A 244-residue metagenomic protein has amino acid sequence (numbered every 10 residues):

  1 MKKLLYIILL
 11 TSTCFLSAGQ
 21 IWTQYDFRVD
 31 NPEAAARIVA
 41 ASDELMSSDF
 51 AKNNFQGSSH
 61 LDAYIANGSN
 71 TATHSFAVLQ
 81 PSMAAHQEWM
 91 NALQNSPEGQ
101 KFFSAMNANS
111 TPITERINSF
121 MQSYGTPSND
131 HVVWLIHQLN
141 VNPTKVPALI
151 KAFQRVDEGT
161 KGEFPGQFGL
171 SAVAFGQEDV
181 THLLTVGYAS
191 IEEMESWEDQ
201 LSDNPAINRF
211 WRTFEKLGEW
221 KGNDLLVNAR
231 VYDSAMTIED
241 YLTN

Functional and structural regions predicted by a protein language model:
K3-F15: Sec-dependent N-terminal signal peptides
S17-N208, R212-N244: Short S/T/G/P-rich N-terminal loop/turn motif that feeds into the first structured element of a domain
